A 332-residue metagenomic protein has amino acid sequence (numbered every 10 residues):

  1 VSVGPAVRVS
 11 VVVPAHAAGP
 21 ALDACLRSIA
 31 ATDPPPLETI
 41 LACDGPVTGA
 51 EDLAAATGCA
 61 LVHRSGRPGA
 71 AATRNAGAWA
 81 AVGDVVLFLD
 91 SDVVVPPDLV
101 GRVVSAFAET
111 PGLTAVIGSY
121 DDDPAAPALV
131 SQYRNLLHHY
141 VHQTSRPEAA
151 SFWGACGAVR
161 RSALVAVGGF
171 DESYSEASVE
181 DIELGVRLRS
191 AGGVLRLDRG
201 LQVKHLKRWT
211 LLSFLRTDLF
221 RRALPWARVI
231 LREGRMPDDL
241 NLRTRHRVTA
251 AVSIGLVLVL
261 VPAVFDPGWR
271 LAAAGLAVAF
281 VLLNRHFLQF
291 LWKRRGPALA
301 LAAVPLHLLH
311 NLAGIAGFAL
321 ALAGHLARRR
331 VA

Functional and structural regions predicted by a protein language model:
R27-P36: Short, acidic, metal-binding catalytic loop of nucleotide-sugar glycosyltransferases
S28, C43-E51, V93: A conserved acidic beta->alpha catalytic loop
S65-A81, G154: Glycine-rich, basic loop-to-helix element that forms the pyrophosphate-binding segment of sugar-nucleotide handling
V86: Short aromatic/hydrophobic "clamp" motif used to bind/position activated sugar donors
D98-V130, L206: Conserved donor NDP-sugar-binding/catalytic core segment of glycosyltransferases
G118-Y120, Q132-S151: Short, flexible, basic/aromatic active-site loop/helix in glycosyltransferases
D171-E176, E180-D238: Catalytic donor/gating beta->alpha subdomain of glycosyltransferases that bind UDP-sugars
A250-H325: Membrane-embedded multi-pass helical conduit in multi-pass membrane proteins, especially envelope-biosynthetic
